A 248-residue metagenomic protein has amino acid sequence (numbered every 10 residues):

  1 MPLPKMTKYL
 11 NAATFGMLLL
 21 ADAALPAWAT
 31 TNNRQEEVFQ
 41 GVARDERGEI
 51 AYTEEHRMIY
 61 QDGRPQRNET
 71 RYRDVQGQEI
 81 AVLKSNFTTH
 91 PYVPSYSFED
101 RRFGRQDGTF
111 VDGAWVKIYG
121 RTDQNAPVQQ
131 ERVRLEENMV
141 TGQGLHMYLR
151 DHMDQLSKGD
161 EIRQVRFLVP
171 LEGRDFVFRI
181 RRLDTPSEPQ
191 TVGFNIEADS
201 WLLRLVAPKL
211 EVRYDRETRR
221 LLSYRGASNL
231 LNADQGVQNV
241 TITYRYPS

Functional and structural regions predicted by a protein language model:
P2-T14: Bacterial N-terminal signal peptides that target proteins for export
A12-D22: Bacterial N-terminal signal peptides
A24-A29: Sec/Tat signal peptide C-region and signal peptidase I cleavage site
T30-V38, V42-H90, S95-D112, I162-S248: Acidic, serine/threonine-rich low-complexity disordered tracts
Q78-L156: Contiguous hydrophobic, core-forming segments of folded domains
